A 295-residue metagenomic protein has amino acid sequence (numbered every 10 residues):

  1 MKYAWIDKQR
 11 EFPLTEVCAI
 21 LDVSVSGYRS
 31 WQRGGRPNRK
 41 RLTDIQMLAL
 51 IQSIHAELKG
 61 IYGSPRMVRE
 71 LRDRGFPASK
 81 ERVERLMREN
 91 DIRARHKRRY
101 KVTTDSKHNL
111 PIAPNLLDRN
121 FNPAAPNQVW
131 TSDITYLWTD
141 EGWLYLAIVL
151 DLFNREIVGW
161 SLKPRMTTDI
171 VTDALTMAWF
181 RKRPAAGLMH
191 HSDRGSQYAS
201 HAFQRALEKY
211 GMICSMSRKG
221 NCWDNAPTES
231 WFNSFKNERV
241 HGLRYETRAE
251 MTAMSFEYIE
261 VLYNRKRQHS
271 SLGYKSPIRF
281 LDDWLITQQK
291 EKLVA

Functional and structural regions predicted by a protein language model:
M1-A295: Charged DNA-binding/catalytic regions of mobile-element recombinases
